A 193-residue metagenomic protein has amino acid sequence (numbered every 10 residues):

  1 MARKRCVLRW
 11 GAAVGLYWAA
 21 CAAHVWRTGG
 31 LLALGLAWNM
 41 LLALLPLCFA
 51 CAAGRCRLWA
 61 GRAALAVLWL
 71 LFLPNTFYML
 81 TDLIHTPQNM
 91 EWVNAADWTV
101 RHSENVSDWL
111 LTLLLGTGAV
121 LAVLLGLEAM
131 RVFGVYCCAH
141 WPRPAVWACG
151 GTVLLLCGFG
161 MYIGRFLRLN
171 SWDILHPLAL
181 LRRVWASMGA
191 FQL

Functional and structural regions predicted by a protein language model:
M1-A13: N-terminal membrane topogenic signal
A23-L34, A53-R57: Short, hydrophobic transmembrane alpha-helix segments
L32-A37, L181-L193: Membrane-interface transmembrane-helix boundary segments in multi-pass integral membrane proteins
N39-R55: Central hydrophobic cores of alpha-helical transmembrane segments in multi-pass inner-membrane proteins across all
A64-M79, C149-L167: Hydrophobic alpha-helical membrane-insertion segments
I84-D108: Membrane-interface interhelical connector segments
I84-V93, F159-L181: Juxtamembrane non-transmembrane "cap" segments at the membrane-aqueous interface of multi-pass membrane proteins
S103-L124, M188-L193: Hydrophobic alpha-helical transmembrane segments
